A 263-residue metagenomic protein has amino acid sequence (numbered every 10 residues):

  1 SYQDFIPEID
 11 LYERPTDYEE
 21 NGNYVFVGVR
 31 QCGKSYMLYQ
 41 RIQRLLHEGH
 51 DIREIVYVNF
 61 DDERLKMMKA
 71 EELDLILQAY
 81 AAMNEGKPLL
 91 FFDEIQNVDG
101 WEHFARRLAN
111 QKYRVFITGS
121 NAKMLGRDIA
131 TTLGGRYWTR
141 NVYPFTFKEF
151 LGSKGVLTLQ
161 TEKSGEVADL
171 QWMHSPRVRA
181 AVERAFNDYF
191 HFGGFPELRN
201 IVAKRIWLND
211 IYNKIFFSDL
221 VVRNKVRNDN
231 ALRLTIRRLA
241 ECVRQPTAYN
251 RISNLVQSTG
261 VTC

Functional and structural regions predicted by a protein language model:
S1-T16: N-terminal pre-Walker A segment at the start of P-loop NTPase domains
F26: Hydrophobic anchor at the beta1->P-loop junction of P-loop NTPases
R30-Q31: Walker A (P-loop) phosphate-binding loop of P-loop NTPases
K34-S35: Conserved lysine of the Walker
V56-P88: Short glycine-rich substrate-engagement loop in P-loop NTPases that contacts/grips substrate
R114-S120, N141, F150: Structural recognition of the conserved hydrophobic beta-strand(s) that form the central parallel beta-sheet of P-loop
K123-T139, L151-V156: Short regulatory helix/loop adjacent to the ATP-binding pocket of P-loop NTPases
L157-C263: Interdomain hinge/linker elements that couple catalytic modules in large macromolecular machines
